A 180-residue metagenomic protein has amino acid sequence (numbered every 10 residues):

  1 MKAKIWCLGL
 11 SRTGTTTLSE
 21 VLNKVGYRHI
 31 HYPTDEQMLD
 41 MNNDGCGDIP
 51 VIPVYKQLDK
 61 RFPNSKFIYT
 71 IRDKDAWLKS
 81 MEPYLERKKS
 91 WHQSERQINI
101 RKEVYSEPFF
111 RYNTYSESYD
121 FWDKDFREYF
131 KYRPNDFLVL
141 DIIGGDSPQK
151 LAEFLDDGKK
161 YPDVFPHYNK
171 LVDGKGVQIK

Functional and structural regions predicted by a protein language model:
M1-Y84, D125, Y132: PAPS-dependent sulfotransferase catalytic domain
W6, T114, V139: Conserved short-loop catalytic and cofactor-binding motifs
T17, V21, S118-F121, D125-Y129 (+2 more regions): Amphipathic alpha-helical segments that form well-ordered structural scaffolds and often line/cohere around active
P33-M38, K74, E128-K180: The conserved 3'-phosphoadenosine-5'-phosphosulfate
N43, F110-R111, D136: Residue-level detector of alpha-helix boundaries and kinks
G47-P53, T114-W122, I143: Soluble or luminal CAZymes and related metallo-dependent hydrolases
Q57-S118, D146-G158: PAPS-dependent sulfotransferase catalytic domain
